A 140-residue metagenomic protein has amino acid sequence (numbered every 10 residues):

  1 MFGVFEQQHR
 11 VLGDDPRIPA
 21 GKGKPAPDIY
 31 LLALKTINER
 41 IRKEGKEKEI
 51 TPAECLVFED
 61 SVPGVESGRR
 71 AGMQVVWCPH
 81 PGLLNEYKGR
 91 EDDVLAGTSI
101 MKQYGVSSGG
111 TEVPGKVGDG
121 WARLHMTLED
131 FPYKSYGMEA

Functional and structural regions predicted by a protein language model:
M1-A140: Asp-based, Mg2+/Mn2+-dependent phosphohydrolase catalytic module
